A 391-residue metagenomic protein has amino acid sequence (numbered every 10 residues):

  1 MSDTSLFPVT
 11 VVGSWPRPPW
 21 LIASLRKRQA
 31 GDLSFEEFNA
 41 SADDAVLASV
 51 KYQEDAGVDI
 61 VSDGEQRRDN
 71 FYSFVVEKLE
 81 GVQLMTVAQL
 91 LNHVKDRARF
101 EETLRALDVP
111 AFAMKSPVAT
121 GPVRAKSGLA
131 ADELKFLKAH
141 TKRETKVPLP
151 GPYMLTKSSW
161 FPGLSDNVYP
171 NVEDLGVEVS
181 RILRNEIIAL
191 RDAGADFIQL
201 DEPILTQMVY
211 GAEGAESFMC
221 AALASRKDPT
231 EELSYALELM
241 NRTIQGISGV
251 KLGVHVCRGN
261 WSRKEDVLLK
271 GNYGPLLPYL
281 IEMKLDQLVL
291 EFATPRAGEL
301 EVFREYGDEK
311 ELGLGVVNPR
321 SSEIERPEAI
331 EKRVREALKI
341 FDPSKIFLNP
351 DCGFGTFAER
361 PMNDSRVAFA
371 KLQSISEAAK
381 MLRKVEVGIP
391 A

Functional and structural regions predicted by a protein language model:
M1-A391: Domain-level signal for soluble alpha/beta catalytic cores
